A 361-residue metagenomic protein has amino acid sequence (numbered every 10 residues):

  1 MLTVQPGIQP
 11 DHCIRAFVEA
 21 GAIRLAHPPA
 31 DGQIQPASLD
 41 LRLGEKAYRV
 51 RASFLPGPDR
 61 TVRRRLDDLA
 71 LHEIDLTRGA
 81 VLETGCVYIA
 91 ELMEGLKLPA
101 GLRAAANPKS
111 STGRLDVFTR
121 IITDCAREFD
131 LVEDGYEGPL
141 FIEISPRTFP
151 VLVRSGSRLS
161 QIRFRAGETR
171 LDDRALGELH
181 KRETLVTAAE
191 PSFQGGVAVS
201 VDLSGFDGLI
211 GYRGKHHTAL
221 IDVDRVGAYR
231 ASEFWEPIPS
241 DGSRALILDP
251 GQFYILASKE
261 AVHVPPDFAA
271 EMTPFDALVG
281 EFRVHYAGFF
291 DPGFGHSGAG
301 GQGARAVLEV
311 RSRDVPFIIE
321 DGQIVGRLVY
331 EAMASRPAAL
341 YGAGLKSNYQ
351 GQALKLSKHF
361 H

Functional and structural regions predicted by a protein language model:
M1-H361: DUTPase catalytic domain/fold
